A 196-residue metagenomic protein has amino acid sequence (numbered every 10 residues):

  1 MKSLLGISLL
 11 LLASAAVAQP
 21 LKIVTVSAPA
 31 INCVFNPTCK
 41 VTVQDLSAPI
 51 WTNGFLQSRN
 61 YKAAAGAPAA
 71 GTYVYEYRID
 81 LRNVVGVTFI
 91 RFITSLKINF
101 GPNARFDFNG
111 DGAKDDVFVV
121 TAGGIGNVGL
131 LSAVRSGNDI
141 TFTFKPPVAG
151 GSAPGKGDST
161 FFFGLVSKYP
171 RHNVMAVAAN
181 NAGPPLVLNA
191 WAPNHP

Functional and structural regions predicted by a protein language model:
M1-L4: Positively charged n-region of N-terminal signal peptides that target proteins for export
A13-A15: N-terminal signal peptide c-region/cleavage motif recognized by signal peptidases
Q19-P196: Extracellular or exported targeting regions of proteins
